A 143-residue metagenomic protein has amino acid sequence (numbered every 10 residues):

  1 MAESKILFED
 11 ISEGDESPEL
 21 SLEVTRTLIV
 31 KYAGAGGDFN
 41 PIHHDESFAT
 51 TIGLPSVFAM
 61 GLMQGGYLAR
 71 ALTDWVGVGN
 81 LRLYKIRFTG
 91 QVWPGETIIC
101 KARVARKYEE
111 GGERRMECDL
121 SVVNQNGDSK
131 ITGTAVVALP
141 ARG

Functional and structural regions predicted by a protein language model:
M1-S17, W93-G143: HotDog/MaoC-like acyl-thioester-processing domains
A2-N80, R142: Hot-dog-fold acyl-thioester-processing enzymes
S21, L83-K85, T132-V136: Well-ordered beta-strand positions in beta-sheet-rich domains
D74-C100: Mid-chain, well-packed structural core segment of small domains
